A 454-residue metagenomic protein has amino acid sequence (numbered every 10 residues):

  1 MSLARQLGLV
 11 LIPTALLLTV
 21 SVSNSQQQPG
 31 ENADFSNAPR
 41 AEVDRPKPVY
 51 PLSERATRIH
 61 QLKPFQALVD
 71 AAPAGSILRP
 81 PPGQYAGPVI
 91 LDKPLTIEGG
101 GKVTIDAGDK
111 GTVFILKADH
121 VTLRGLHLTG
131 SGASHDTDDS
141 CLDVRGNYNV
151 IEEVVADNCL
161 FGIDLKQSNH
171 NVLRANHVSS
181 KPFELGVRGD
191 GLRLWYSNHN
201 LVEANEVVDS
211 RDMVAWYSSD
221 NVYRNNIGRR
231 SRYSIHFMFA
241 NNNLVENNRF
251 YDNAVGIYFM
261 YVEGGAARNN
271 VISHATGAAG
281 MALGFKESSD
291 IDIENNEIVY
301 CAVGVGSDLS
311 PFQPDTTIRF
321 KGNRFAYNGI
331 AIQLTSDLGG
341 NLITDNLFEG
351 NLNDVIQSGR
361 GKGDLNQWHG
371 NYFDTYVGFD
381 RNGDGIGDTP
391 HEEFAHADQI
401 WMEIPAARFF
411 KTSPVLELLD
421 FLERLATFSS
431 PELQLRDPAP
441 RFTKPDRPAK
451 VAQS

Functional and structural regions predicted by a protein language model:
V10-T19: Bacterial N-terminal signal peptides
A33-R40, P46, T276-A282, I291 (+3 more regions): Functionally critical loop-and-helix segments that line ligand-binding/catalytic clefts of soluble enzyme domains
D44-G87: Acidic Gly/Asp/Thr-rich repetitive segments characteristic of extracellular carbohydrate-active and adhesion proteins
Q66, D70, Q84-E98, I105-N149 (+2 more regions): Extracellular beta-strand-rich solenoid/capping regions of secreted or surface-exposed proteins that bind or remodel
R79, I90, E98, D106 (+21 more regions): Extracellular beta-strand solenoid repeats
A107-F114, H135-D143, N158-L165, L185-W195 (+7 more regions): Extracellular beta-strand/beta-solenoid scaffold signature
I115-G125, C141-E152, N169-R174, L192-L201 (+7 more regions): Surface-exposed loop/turn motifs in large extracellular/passenger domains
